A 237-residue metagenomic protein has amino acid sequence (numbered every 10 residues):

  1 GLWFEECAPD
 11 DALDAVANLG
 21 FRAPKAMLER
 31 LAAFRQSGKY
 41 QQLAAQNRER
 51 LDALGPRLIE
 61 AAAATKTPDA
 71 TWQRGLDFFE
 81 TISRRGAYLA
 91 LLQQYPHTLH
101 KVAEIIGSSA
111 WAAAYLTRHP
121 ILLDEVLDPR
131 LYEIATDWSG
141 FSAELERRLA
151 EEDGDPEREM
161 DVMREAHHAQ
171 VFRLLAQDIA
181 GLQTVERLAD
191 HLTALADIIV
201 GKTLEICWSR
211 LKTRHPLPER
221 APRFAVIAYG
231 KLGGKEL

Functional and structural regions predicted by a protein language model:
G1-L237: Non-catalytic regulatory/linker segments of enzymes
